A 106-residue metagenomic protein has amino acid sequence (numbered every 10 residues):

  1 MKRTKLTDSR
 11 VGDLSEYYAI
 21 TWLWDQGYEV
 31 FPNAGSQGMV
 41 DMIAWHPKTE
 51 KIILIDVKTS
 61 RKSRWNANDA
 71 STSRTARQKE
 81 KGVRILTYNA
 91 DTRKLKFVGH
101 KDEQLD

Functional and structural regions predicted by a protein language model:
M1-M39, I43-D106: Mixed-charge (Asp/Glu-Lys/Arg
